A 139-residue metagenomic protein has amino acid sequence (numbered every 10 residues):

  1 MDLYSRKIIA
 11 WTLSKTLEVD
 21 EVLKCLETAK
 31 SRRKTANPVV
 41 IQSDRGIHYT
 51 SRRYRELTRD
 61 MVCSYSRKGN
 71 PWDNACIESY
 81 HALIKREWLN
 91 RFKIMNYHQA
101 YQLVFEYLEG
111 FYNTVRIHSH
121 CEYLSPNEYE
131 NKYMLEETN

Functional and structural regions predicted by a protein language model:
M1-L3: Gly/Pro-enriched, hydrophobic low-complexity segments that function as extracytoplasmic propeptides/linkers
S5-I8, T114: Hydrophobic "anchor" residues
W11-T35: Active-site beta-loop-alpha junctions of metal-dependent nucleic acid enzymes, especially the RNase H-like/DDE
V40: Hydrophobic "anchor" residues on beta-strands that sit immediately upstream of conserved functional sites
S43-R45, S51-R52, S66-K85, N96 (+2 more regions): RNase H-like two-metal-ion nuclease catalytic core shared by retroviral integrases and related mobile-element nucleases
R55-V62: Two-metal-ion acidic nuclease core segments, chiefly of the RNase H-like superfamily
M61, L83-N139: C-terminal domain-tail junction helix/linker
